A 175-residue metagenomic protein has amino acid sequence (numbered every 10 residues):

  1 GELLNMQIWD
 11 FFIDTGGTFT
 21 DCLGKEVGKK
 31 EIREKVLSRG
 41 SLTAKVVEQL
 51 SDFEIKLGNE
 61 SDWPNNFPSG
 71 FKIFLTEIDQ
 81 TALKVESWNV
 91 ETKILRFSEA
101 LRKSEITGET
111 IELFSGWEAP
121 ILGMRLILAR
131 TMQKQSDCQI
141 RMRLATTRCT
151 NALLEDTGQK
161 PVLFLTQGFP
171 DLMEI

Functional and structural regions predicted by a protein language model:
G1-I175: N-terminally biased helix-coil "hinge/interface" segments that flank
